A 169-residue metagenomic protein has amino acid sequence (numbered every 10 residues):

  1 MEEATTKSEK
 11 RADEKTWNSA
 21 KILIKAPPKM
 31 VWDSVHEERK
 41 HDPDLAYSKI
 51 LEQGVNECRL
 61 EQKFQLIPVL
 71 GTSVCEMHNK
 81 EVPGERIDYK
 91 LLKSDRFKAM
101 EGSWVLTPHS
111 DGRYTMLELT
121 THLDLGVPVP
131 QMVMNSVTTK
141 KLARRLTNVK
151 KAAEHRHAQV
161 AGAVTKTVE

Functional and structural regions predicted by a protein language model:
M1-N56: Hydrophobic ligand-binding cavity/cleft-lining segments
S8, R59-I67, D88-S94: Short beta-strand segments that buttress and anchor functional surface loops
A20-I22, S48-K49, S73-K80, E101-P108 (+1 more regions): Hydrophobic/aromatic beta-strand elements that line small-molecule binding cavities or substrate pockets in beta-rich
K25-K29, L51-N56, H78-R86, V105-M116: A short, structured loop/turn motif at beta-sheet edges
V31-W32, H41, L60, Y89 (+2 more regions): Hydrophobic pocket/interface hotspot
R39-L70, V164-V168: Short beta-edge strand/loop motif at the mouth of beta-sheet-based domains
L91-R144: Beta-strand/loop substructures that line and gate deep hydrophobic ligand-binding cavities in soluble
K150-E169: Short, highly charged C-terminal tails/helix-capping segments
